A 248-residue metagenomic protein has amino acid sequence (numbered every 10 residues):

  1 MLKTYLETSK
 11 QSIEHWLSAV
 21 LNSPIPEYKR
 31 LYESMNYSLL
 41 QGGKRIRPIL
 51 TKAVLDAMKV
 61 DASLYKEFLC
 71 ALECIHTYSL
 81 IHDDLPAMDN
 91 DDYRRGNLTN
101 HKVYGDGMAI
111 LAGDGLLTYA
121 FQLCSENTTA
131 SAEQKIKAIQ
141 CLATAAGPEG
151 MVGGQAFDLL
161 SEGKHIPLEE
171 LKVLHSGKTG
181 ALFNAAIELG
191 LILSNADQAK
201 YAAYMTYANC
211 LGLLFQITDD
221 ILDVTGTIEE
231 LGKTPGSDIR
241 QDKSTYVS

Functional and structural regions predicted by a protein language model:
M1-L21: N-terminal amphipathic/basic leader segments beginning at the initiator methionine
S12, L21, I25-S248: Mg2+-dependent prenyl diphosphate-binding active-site environment of isoprenoid biosynthetic enzymes
